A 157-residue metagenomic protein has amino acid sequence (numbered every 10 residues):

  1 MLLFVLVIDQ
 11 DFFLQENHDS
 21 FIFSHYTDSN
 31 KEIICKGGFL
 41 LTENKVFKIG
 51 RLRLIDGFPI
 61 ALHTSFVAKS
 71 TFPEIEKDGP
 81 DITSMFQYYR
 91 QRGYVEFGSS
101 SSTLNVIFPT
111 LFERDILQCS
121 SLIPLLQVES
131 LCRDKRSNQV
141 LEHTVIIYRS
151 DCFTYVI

Functional and structural regions predicted by a protein language model:
M1-E16: Short linear motifs at protein or domain termini
D19-I157: C-terminal all-alpha effector/ligand-binding and dimerization domain of prokaryotic HTH-type transcriptional repressors
